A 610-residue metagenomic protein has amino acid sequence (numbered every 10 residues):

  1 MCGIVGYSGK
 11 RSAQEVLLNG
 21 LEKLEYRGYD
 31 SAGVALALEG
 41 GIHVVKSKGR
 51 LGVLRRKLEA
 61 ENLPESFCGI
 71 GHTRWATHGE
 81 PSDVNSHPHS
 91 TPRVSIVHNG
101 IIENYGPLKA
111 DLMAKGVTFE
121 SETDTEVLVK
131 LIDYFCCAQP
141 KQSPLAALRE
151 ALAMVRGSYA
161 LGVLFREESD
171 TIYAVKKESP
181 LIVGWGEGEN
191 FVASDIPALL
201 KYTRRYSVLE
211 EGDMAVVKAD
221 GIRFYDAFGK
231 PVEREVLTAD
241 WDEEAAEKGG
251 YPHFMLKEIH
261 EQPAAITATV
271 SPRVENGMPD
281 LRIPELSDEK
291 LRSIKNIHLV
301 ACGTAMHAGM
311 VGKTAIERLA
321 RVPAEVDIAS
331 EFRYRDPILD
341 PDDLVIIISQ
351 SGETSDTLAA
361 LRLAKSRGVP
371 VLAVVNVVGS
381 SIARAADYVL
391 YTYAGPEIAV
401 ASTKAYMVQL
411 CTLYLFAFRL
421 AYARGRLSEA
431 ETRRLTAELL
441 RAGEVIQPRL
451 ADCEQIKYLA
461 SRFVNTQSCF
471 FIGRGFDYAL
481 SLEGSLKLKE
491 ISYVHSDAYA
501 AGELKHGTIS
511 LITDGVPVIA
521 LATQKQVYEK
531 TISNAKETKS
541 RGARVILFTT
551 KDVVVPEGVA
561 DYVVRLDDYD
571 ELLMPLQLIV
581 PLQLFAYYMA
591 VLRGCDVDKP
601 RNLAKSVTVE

Functional and structural regions predicted by a protein language model:
M1-H253, K257, E261-H298, Y334 (+5 more regions): Conserved short alpha-helical segments that host acidic/polar catalytic motifs at enzyme active sites
F67-V84, E275-E289, G312-I348, T354 (+1 more regions): Glycine-rich oxoanion-binding loops at beta->alpha junctions
P88, L164, Y173-A174, Y206-S207 (+12 more regions): Replace "in large, NTP-powered and nucleic-acid-processing enzymes" with "in large, NTP-powered factors and other
V155-E189, L459, V464-E490, V527 (+1 more regions): Acidic/histidine-rich
I182-V208, S330-A364, E503-K539, Y569-Q583 (+1 more regions): Glycine-rich, anion-gripping cofactor-binding loops and their flanking helix/strand elements in enzyme active sites
Q262-I266, V270-H298, Y388-P517, A590-E610: Active-site phosphate/pyrophosphate-binding segments
R292-R434, E438-R441, L521-L566, F585: Glycine-rich phosphate-binding loops that contact phosphosugars or nucleotide phosphates
R544, V559, Y569-E610: Generic C-terminus detector
